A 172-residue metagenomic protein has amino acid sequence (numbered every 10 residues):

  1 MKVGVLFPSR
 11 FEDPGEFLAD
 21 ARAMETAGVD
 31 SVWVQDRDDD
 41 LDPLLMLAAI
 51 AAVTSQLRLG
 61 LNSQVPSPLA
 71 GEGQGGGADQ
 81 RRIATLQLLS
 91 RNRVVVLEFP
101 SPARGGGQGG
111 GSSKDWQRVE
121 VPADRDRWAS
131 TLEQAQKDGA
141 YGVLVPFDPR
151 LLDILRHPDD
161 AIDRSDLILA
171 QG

Functional and structural regions predicted by a protein language model:
M1-T54, R58, L69, G73-G76 (+2 more regions): N-terminal beta1-alpha1-beta2 module of alpha/beta enzyme domains
E16, D20, M46-I50, D79-L86 (+2 more regions): A general structural detector for well-ordered alpha-helical segments in enzyme core domains, enriched
T26-A27, T54-S55, A140, R164-I168: Short, surface-exposed linear patches
D30, L57, N92-R93, Y141: Short acidic/polar active-site loop segments enriched in Thr and Asp
Q64-A70, Q74-A140, P149-I154: Internal, glycine-rich beta/alpha segment that forms the wall or movable "lid" of small-molecule/cofactor binding
R150-G172: C-terminal helical cap(s) of enzyme catalytic domains, especially alpha/beta-barrels
